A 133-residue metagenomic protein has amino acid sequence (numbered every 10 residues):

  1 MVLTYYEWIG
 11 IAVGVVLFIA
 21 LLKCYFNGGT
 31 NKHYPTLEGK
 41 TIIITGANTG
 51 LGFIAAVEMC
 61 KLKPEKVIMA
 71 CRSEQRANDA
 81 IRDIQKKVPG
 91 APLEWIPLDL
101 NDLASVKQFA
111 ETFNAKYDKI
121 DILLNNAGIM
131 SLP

Functional and structural regions predicted by a protein language model:
M1-A12: Feature marks short, highly hydrophobic, charge-poor N-terminal signal-anchor/signal peptide-like helices that anchor
V2-T4, K23-P133: Rossmann-fold NAD(P)H-dependent dehydrogenase/reductase core
A12-F18, G46: Hydrophobic alpha-helical cores of multi-pass transmembrane domains in eukaryotic membrane proteins
